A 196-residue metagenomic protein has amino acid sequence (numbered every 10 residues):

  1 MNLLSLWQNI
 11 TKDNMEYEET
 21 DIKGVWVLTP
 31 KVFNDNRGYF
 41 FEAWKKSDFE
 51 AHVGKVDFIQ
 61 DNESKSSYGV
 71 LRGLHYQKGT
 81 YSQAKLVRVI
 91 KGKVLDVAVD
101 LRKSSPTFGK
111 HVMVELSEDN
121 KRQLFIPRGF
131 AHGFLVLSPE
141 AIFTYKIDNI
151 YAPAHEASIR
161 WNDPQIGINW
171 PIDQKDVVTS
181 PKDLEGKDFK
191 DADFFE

Functional and structural regions predicted by a protein language model:
W7-D119, S138-E140, I147-E196: Non-catalytic, conserved peripheral segments adjacent to functional cores
R128-T144: Ligand-binding loop in jelly-roll beta-barrel domains
